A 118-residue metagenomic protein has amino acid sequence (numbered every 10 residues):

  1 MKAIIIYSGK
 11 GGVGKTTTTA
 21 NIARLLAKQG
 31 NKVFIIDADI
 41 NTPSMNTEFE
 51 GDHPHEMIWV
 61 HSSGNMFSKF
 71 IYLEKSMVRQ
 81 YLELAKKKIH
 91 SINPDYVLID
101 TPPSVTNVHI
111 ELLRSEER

Functional and structural regions predicted by a protein language model:
K2-A3, D52, E56-I58, E111-R114: N-terminal regions of ATP-driven nucleic-acid and macromolecular assemblies, encompassing P-loop NTP-binding domains
K2-I40: Walker A/P-loop phosphate-binding motif and the immediately C-terminal alpha-helix
S8, I35-Y96, P103: P-loop/Walker-type NTP enzyme "switch/lid" segment
T19, M45-T47, V108: Short, function-defining helix-loop hinge/capping sites that tune catalysis or transport
A23, L82, K86-I89, I110-L113: Short amphipathic alpha-helical segments and helix-helix/interface helices
T101, V105-L112: Conserved ATPase-coupling elements of RecA-like P-loop NTPase cores
E117-R118: Conserved small/polar residues in nucleotide/adenosyl-binding loops
